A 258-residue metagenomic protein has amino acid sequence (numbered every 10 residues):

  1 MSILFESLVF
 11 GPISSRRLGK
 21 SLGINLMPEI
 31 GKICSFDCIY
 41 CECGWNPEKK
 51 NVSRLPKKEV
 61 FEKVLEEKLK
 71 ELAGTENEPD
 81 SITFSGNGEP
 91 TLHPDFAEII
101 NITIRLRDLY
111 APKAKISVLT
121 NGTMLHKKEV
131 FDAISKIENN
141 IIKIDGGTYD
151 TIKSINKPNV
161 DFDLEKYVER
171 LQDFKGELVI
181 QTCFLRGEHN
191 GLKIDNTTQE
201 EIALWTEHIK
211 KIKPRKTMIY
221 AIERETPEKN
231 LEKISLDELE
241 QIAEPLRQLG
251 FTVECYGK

Functional and structural regions predicted by a protein language model:
M1-I39, W45-P56, E67, E71-N77 (+1 more regions): N-terminal [4Fe-4S]-dependent radical SAM core
S21-G23, S81, I141, V179: Short hydrophobic-acidic sequence motifs that mark active-site Asp/Glu residues
N25-M27, S85-N87, C183-L185, I222: Short strand-loop junctions, especially beta-strand C-caps/beta-turns that link beta-sheets to coils or alpha-helices
Y40-I137: Conserved Radical SAM active-site core
L55, D161, K233-E240: Short, conserved loop/turn and helix-capping segments at secondary-structure boundaries that abut family-defining
L92-Y220, E225-E232: Conserved AdoMet/S-adenosylmethionine-binding subsite of the radical SAM
S235-K258: Binuclear metal-ion centers of metallo-dependent hydrolases, dominated by the metallo-beta-lactamase
